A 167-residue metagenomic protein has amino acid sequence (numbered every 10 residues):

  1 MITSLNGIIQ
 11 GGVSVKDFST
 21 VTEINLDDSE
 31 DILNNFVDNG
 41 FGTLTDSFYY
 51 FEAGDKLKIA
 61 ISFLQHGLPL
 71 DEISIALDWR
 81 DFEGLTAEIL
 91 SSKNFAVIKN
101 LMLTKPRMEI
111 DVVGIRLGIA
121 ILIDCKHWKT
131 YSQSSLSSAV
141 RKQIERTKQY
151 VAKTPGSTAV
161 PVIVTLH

Functional and structural regions predicted by a protein language model:
T3-D81: Interdomain/boundary linker segments immediately adjacent to catalytic/signaling cores
T3-N6, N34, E88, R141 (+1 more regions): Surface-exposed alpha-helical segments enriched in charged/polar residues
L68, D124-C125: Short beta-strands and strand-loop turn motifs
A87-P106: A short acidic/basic microdomain associated with nuclease active sites
D111: Cell-envelope/extracellular polymer assembly enzymes that use nucleotide-activated donors
G114-D124: Active-site beta-strand-loop-beta-strand hairpin of nuclease catalytic cores that positions key catalytic residues
C125-H167: Catalytic cores of nucleic-acid endonucleases
